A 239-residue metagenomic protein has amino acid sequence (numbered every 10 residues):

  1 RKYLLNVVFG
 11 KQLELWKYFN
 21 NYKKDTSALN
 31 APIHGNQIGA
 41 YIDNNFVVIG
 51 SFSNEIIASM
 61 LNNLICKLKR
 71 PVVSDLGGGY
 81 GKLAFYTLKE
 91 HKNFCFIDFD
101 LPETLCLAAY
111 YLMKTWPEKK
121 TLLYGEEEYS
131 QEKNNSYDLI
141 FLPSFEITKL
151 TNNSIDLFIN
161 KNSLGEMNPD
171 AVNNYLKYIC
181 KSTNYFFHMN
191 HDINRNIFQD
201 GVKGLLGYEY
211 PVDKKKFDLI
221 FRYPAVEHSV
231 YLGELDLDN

Functional and structural regions predicted by a protein language model:
R1-L68: Conserved Class I S-adenosyl-L-methionine-dependent methyltransferase catalytic core
K69-G79: Conserved class I S-adenosyl-L-methionine
G81-F85: Glycine-rich SAM-binding Motif I of class I
L112-T151: S-adenosyl-L-methionine
S144, L206-N239: Rossmann-like AdoMet/SAM-dependent catalytic core
I159: A conserved beta-strand element that flanks and buttresses the S-adenosyl-L-methionine
E166-I179: A short, conserved alpha-helix within the catalytic core of class I
T183-N194: Conserved beta-strand signature within the Rossmann-like core of class I S-adenosyl-L-methionine
